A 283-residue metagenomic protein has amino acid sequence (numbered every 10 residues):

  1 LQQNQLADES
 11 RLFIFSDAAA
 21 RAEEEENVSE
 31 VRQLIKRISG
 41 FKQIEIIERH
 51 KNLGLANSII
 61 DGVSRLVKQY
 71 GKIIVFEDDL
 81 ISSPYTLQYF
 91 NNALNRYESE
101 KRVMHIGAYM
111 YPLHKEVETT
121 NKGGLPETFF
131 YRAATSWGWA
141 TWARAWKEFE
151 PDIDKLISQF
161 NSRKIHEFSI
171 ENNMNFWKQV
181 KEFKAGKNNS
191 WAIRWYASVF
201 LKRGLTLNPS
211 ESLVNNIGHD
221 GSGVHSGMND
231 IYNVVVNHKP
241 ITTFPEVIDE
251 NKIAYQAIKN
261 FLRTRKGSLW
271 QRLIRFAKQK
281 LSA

Functional and structural regions predicted by a protein language model:
L1-V75, L80-A283: An acidic/histidine-cluster motif and surrounding catalytic segment that typifies divalent-metal-assisted enzyme active
